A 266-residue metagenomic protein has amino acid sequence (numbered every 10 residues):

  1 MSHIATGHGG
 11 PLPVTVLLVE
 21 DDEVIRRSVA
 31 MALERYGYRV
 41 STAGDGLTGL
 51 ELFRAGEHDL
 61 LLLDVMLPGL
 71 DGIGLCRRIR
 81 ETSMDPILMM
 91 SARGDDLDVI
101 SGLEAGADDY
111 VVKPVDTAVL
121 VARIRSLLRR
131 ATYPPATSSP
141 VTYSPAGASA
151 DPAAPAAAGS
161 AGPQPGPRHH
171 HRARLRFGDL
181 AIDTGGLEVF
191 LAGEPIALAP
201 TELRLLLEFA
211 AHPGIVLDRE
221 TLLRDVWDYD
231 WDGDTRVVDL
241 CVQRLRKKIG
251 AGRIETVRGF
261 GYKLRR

Functional and structural regions predicted by a protein language model:
M1-A161: N-terminal/domain-start alpha-helical segments
P11, T82, H169-H170, L175 (+4 more regions): A generic fold-level signal
V14-T15, R129-G214: Short, Lys/Arg-enriched segments at the junction into DNA-binding effector domains of transcriptional regulators
G37, V121-I124, T184, V226 (+1 more regions): Short amphipathic alpha-helical/adjacent loop interface patches that line ligand and macromolecule-binding sites
R78, T82, E104-A105, R174 (+3 more regions): ABC ATPase NBD switch/coupling site
G186-G252, R258-F260: Positively charged, aromatic-enriched patches within helix-turn-helix-type DNA-binding elements, predominantly
G261-R265: Minor-groove-contacting beta-hairpin "wing" of winged helix-turn-helix DNA-binding domains
